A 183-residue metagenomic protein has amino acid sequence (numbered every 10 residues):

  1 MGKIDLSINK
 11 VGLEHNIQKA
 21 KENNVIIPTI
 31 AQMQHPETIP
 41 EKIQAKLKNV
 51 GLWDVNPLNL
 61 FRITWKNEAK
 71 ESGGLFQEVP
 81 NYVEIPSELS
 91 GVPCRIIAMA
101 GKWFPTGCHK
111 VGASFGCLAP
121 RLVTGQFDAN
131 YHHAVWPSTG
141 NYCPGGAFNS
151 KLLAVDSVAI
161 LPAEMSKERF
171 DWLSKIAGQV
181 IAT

Functional and structural regions predicted by a protein language model:
M1-T183: PLP-dependent amino-acid enzyme catalytic core
